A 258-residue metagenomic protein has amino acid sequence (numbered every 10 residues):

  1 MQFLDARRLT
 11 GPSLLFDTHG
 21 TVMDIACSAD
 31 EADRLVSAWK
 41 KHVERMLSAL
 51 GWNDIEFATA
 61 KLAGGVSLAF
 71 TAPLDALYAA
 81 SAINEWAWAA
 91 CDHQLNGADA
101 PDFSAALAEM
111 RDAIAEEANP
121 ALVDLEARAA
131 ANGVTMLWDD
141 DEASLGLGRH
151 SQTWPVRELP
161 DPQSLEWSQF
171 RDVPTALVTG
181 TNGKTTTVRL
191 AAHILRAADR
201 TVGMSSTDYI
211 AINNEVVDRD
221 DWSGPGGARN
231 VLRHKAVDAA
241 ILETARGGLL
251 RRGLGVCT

Functional and structural regions predicted by a protein language model:
M1-T175, A197-V202, T207, A239: Preference for protein termini
A143-R149, P162-T258: Phosphate-binding loop of NTP-binding sites
